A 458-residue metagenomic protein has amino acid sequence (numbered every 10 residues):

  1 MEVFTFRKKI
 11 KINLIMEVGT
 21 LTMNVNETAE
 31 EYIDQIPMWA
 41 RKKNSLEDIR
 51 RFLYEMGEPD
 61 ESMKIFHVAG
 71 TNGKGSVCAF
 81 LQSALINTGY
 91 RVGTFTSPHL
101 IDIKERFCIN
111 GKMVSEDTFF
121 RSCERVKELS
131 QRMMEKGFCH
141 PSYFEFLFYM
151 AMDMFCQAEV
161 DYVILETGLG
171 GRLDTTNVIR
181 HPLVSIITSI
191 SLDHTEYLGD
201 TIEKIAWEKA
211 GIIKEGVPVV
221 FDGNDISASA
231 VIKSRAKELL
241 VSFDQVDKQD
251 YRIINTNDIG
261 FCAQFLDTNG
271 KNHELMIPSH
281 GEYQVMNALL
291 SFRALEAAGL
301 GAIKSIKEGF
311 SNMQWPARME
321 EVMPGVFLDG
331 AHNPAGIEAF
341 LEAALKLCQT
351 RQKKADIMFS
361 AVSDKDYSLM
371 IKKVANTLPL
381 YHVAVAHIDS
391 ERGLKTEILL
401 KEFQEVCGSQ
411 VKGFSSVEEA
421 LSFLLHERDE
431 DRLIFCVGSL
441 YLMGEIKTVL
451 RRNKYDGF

Functional and structural regions predicted by a protein language model:
F4, N13-G70, V77-Y90, F95 (+1 more regions): Short functional linear segments
I10, M134-K136, A158-E166, P182-E274 (+1 more regions): Acidic, Mg2+-coordinating active-site environments of NTP-dependent enzymes
L53, E58-E61, N87-R180, E196-L198 (+1 more regions): ATP-dependent carboxylate-amine ligase catalytic core
A158-D161, Q352, D429-D431: Short, high-confidence coil segments that cap the C-terminus of an alpha-helix and link into the following beta-strand
Y162-L165, L173-I186, I190-H194, K204 (+1 more regions): Nucleotide phosphate-binding/pyrophosphate-handling subdomain across enzymes that bind or process nucleotide phosphates
D222-G223, K237-N257, M276-E282, S305-M313 (+5 more regions): Beta-strand->loop->alpha-helix junctions that form or flank phosphate-binding loops in nucleotide-handling enzymes
D225-L240, F327, I371-L433: C-terminal helical cap/extension that packs against the catalytic core of soluble nucleotide-cofactor enzymes
S439: Active-site-proximal loop/hinge segments that shape catalytic or ion-binding/gating pockets
